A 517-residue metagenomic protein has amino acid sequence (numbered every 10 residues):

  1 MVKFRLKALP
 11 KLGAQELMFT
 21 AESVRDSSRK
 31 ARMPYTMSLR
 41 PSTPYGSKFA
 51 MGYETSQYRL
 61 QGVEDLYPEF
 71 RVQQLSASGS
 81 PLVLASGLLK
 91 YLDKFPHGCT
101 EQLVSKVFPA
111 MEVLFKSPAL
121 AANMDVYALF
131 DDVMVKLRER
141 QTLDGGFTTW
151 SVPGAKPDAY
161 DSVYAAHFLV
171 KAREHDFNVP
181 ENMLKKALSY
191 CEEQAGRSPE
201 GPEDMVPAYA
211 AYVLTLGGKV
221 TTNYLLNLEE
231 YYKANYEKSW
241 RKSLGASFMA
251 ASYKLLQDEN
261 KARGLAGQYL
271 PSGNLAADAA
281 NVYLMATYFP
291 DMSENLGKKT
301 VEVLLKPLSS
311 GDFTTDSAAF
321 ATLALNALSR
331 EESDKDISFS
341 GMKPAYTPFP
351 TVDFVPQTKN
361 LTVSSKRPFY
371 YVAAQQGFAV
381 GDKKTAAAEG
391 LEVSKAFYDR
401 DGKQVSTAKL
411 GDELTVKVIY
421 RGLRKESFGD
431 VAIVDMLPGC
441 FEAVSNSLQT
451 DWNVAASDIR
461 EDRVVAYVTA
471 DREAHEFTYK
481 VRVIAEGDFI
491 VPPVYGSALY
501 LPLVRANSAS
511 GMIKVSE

Functional and structural regions predicted by a protein language model:
V2, L6, K11-S27, A31 (+3 more regions): Long, domain-scale non-catalytic interaction/scaffolding regions in large secretory-pathway and trafficking proteins
L9-G201, P207-A211, T351-G390: Extended, solvent-exposed functional surface patches
